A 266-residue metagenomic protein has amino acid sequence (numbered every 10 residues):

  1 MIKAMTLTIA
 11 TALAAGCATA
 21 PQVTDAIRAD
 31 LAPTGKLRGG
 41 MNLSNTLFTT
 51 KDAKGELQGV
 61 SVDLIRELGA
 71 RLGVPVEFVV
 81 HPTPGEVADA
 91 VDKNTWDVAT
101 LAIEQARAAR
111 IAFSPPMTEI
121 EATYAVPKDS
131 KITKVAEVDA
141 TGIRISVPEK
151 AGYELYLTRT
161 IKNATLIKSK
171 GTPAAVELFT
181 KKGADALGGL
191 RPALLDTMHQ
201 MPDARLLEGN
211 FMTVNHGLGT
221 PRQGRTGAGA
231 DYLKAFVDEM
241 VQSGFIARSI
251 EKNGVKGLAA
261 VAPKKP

Functional and structural regions predicted by a protein language model:
T19-Q22, G152-S169, L206, V237-P266: Ligand-binding clefts/hinges and TM-proximal coupling segments of bilobed small-molecule sensing domains
P21-A102, M240-S243: Extracytoplasmic small-molecule ligand-binding "clamshell" domains of the periplasmic binding protein/Venus flytrap
K36-N42, Q58, A136-A151, T165-L166: Short loop->beta-strand "edge-of-pocket" segments that line small-molecule binding or catalytic clefts across diverse
L43, T118-V126, R191, L195-V237 (+1 more regions): Periplasmic-binding protein-like
T49-A53, I65-P75, S114-P115, D139-T141 (+4 more regions): Ligand-binding cleft/hinge of the Venus flytrap
G59-R71, S130, A136, A151 (+1 more regions): Extended ligand-binding regions for polar small-molecule ligands
V62, R66, A70, P75-D139 (+1 more regions): Acidic, polar ligand-binding/catalytic clefts
G85, A102-R110, Y156-R159, T180-T213: A ligand-binding cleft/hinge motif common to bilobed small-molecule-binding domains
